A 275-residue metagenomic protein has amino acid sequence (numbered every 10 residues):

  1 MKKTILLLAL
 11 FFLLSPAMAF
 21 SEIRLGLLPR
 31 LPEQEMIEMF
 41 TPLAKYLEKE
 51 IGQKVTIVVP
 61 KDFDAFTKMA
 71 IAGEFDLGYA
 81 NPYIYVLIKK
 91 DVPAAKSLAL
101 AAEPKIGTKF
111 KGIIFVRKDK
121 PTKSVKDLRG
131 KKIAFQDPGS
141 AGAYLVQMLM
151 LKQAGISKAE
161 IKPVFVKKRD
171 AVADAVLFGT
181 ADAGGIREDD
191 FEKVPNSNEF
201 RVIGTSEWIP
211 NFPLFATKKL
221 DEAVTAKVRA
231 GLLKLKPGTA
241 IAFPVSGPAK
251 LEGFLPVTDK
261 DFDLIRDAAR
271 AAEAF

Functional and structural regions predicted by a protein language model:
M1-T4: Positively charged n-region of N-terminal signal peptides that target proteins for export
L7-P16: Bacterial N-terminal signal peptides
F20, G26-P42, I209, F215-F275: An extracytoplasmic/periplasmic, membrane-proximal ligand-sensing/linker region
L25, P29-E48, P60, Y83 (+1 more regions): Bilobed "Venus flytrap"/periplasmic-binding protein-like clamshell domains and structurally analogous long
L27-P29, V59-F63, G73-D91, L100-A102 (+1 more regions): Beta->alpha turn/N-cap motifs
D64-G78, D91-V92, K126, R169-G185: Short helices/loops that flank or line small-molecule/ion binding pockets
P82-V92, K152-Q153, A175-V202, W208: A ligand-binding cleft/hinge motif common to bilobed small-molecule-binding domains
A95-I106, I161-K162, N196-W208, K218: Short beta-strand->loop
